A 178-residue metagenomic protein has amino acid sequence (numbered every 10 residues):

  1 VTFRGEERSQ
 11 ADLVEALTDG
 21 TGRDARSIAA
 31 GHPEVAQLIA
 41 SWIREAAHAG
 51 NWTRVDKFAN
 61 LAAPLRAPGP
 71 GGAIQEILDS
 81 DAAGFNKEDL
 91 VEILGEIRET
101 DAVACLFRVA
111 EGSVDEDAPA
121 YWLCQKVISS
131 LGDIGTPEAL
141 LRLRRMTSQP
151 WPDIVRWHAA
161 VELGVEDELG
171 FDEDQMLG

Functional and structural regions predicted by a protein language model:
V1-R4, D12-P33, S41-A67, E76 (+3 more regions): Structural detector for internal amphipathic alpha-helices that build alpha-solenoid repeat scaffolds
V35-I43, A73-I77, C105-A110, R142-R145: Buried hydrophobic core positions in alpha-solenoid tandem helical repeats
F107-A110, D174-G178: Alpha-helical repeat scaffolds
G112-S113, D117-A118: Acidic/polar low-complexity surface segments
L141, E168-E173: Short, charged low-complexity linker/loop segments at the C-terminal edge of domains
L141-W151, G164: TPR/TPR-like (Sel1-like) alpha-helical repeat modules
